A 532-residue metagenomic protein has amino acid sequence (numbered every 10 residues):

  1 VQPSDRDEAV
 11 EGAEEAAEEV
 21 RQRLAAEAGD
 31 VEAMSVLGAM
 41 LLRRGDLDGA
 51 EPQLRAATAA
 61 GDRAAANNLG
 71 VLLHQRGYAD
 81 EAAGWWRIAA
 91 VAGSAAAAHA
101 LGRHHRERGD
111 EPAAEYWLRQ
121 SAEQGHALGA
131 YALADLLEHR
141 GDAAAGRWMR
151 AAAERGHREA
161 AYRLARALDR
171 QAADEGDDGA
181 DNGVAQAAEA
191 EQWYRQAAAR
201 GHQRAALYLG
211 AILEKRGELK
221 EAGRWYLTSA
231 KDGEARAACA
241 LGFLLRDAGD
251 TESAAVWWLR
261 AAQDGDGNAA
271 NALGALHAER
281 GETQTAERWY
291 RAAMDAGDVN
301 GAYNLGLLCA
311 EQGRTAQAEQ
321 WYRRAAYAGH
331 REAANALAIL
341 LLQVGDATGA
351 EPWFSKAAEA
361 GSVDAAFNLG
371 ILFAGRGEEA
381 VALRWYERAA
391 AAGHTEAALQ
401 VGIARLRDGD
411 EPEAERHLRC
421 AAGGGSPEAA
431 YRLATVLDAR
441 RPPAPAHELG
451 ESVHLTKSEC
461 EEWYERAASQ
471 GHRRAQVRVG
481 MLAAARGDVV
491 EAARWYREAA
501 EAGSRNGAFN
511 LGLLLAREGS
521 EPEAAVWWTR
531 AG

Functional and structural regions predicted by a protein language model:
G29-D30, A60-D62, A92-S94, Q124-H126 (+14 more regions): Short helix-capping/linker turns of helical repeat alpha-solenoids
E32-A39, A64-V71, A96-R103, L128-D135 (+11 more regions): Conserved alpha-helical positions within TPR/SEL1-like repeat arrays
G45, G77, G109, R140-G141 (+13 more regions): Residue-level detector of the short coil/turn that links helix A to helix B within each tetratricopeptide repeat
P112-A173, G183, A187-K215, L219-W225 (+6 more regions): Solenoidal tandem-repeat scaffolds enriched in leucines and small polar residues
S121-Q124, E154, Y327, A391 (+3 more regions): TPR/TPR-like (Sel1-like) alpha-helical repeat modules
